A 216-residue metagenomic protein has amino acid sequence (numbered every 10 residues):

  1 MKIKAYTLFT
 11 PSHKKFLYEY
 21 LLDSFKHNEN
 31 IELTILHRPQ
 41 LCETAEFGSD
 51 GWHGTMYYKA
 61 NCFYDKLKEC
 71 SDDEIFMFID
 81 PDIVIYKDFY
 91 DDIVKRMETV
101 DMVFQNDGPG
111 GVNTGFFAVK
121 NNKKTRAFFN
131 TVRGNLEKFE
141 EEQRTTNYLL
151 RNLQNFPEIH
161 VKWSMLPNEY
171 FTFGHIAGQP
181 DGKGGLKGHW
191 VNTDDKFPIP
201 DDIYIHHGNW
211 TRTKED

Functional and structural regions predicted by a protein language model:
M1, D72-I75, P81, V161 (+1 more regions): Short coil/turn segments at beta-strand junctions that form active-site/ligand-binding loops
M1-E74, N121-K123, R212-K214: N-terminal anchoring/stem segment of glycosyltransferases
A5, F25, F63, F117 (+2 more regions): A residue-level signal for conserved active-site and pocket-lining positions in enzyme catalytic cores
F9, D80-D82, N209: Anionic group-transfer/hydrolysis microenvironments
Y20, S24, C62-D65, D92 (+2 more regions): Alpha-helical elements of Rossmann-like donor-binding domains used by nucleotide-donor carbohydrate transfer enzymes
T34-L36, M77-F78, V103-F104, H160-P167 (+1 more regions): A structural signal for short, well-ordered beta-strand segments and their strand-loop junctions that often border
Y57-V112, F116-R126: GT-A fold catalytic core of metal-dependent nucleotide-sugar glycosyltransferases, centered on the diacidic
T125-D216: Catalytic core and acceptor-binding pocket of nucleotide-sugar-dependent glycosyltransferases
